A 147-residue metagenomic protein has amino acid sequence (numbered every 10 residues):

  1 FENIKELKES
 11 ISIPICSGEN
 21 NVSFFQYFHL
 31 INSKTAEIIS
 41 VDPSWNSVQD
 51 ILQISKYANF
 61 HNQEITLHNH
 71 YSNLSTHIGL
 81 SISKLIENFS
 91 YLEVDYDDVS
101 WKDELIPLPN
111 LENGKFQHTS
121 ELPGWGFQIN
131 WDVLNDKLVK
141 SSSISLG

Functional and structural regions predicted by a protein language model:
F1-F116, P123-G124: Shared catalytic-loop signature of beta/alpha-barrel
E104-G147: N-terminal capping/lid subdomain adjacent to the active-site entrance of alpha/beta enzymes
